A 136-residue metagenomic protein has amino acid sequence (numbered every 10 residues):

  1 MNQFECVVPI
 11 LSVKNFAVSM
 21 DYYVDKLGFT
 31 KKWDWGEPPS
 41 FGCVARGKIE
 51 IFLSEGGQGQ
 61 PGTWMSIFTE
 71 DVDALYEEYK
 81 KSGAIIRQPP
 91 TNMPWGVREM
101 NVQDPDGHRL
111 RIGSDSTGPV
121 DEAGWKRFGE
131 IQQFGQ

Functional and structural regions predicted by a protein language model:
M1-M20, T63-M65, S114-Q136: N-terminal beta-strand motif that seeds the catalytic metal site of vicinal oxygen chelate
N2-C6, E37-F52, N101, K126-G135: C-terminal "cap" of GNAT-fold acetyltransferases
I10-E50: Core segments of cupin and vicinal oxygen chelate
K14-A17, M65-R109: Vicinal oxygen chelate
K32-D34, P89, I112: Residue-level detector of high-confidence beta-strand sites
E37-S40, G59-P61, P94-R98: Short acidic/glycine-enriched loop/turn segments that link adjacent beta-strands
K48-F52, P61, G107-R109: Short, charged/polar, Gly/Pro-enriched secondary-structure boundary elements
